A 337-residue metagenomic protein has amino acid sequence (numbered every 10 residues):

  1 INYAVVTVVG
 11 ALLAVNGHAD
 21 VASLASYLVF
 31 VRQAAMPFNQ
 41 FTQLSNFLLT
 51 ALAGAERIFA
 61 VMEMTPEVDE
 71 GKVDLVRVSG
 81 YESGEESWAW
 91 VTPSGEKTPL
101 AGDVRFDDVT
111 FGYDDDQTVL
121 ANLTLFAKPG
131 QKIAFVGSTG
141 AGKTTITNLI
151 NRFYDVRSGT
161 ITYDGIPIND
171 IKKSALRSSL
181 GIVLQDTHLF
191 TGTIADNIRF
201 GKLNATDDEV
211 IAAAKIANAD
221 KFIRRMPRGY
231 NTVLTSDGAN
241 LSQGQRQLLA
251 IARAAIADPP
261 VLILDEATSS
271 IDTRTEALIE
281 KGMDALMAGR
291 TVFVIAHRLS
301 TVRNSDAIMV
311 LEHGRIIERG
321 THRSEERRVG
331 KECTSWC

Functional and structural regions predicted by a protein language model:
I1-L28, L48, G84-A89: A hydrophobic transmembrane-helix motif
N2-Y3, F47, L203, A239: Alpha-helical transmembrane segments of multi-pass membrane transport proteins
V8-L12, E56, E266: Transmembrane alpha-helix boundary and packing residues in multipass membrane permease domains and related
L28, A35, R177: Conserved catalytic core of two-component sensor histidine kinases
A34-M64: Cytosolic ends of transmembrane helices, especially the final helix of ABC transmembrane type-1 domains
L52-E63, K72-E86: Extended non-transmembrane interhelical loops and adjacent amphipathic helices of multipass membrane proteins
A60, E67, R199: Conserved E/DxxT/N motif and adjacent residues on the DHp alpha2 helix of HisKA-family sensor histidine kinases
G71, V78-R328, S335: ABC-type nucleotide-binding domain
